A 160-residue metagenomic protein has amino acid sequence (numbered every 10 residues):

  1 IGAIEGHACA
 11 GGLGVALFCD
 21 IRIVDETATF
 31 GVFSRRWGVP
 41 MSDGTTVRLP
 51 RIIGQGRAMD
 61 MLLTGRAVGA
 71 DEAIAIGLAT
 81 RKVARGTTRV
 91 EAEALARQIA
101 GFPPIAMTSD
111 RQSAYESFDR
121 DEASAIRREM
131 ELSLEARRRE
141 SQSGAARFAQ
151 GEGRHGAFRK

Functional and structural regions predicted by a protein language model:
I1-M107: Crotonase-fold acyl-CoA enzyme core
G65-A70, V90, A94-K160: C-terminal alpha-helix plus adjacent terminal tail
